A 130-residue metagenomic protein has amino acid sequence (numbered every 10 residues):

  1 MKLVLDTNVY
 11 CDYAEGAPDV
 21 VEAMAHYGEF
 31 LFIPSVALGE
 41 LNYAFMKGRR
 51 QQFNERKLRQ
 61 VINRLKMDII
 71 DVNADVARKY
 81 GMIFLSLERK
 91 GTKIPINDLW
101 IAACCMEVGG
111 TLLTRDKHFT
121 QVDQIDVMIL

Functional and structural regions predicted by a protein language model:
M1, A102, M106-L130: Acidic, PIN/NYN-like endoribonuclease modules and their adjacent C-terminal/linker elements
M1-P34, F45-Q60: Short, well-structured N-terminal submotif of metal-dependent ribonuclease cores
D6-N8, E40, D98, D116: Acidic active-site catalytic centers that drive phospho-/nucleotidyl reactions and related ester hydrolyses
Y10, L38-L41, A77, F119: A generic structural signal for short hydrophobic patches within well-formed alpha-helices
F30, D68, D126-M128: Conserved beta-strand segments of alpha/beta enzyme cores
K47-Q52, L87-E88, I129-L130: Short, hinge-like loop/turn segments at secondary-structure boundaries
D68-L113: Active-site neighborhoods of divalent-metal-dependent phosphate/nucleic-acid chemistry enzymes
